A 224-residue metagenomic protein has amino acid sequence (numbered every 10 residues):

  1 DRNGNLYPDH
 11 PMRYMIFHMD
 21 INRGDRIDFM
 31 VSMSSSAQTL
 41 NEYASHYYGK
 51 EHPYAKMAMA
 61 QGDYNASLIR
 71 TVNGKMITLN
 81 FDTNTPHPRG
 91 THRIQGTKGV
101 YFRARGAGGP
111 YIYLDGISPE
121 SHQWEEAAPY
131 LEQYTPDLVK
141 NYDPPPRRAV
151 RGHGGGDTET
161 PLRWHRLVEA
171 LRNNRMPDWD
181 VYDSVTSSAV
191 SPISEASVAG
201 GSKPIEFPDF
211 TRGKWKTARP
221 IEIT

Functional and structural regions predicted by a protein language model:
D1-P88, R93: Rossmann-like dinucleotide-binding domain that binds NAD(P)(H)
I16, T85-A104, G108-T224: C-terminal helical cap and adjacent loop that interface with cofactors, partners, or active-site loops
